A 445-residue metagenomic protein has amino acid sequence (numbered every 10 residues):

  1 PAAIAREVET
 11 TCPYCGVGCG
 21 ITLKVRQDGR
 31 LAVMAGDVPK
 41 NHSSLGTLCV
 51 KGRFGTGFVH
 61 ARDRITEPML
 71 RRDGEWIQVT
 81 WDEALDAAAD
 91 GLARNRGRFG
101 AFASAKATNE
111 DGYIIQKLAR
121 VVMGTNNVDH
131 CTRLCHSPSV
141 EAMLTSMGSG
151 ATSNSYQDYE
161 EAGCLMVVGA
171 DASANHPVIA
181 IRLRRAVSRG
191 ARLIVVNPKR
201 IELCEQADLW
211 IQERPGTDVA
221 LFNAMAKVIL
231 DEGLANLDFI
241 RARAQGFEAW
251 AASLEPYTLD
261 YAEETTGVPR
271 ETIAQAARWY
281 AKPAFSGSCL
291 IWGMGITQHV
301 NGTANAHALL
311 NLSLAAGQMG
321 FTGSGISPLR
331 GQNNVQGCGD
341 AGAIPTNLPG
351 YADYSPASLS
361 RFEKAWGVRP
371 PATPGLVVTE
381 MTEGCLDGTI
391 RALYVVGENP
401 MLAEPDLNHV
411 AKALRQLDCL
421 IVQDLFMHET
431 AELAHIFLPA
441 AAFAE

Functional and structural regions predicted by a protein language model:
P1-E232, P269, G367-P371, V396: N-terminal export/assembly segments and adjacent metallocofactor-ligating motifs of anaerobic energy-metabolism
G52, T56, G91, V121-T125 (+8 more regions): Change "in soluble alpha/beta enzymes" to "in soluble alpha/beta proteins
R71-Q78, E83, K227, E232-R270 (+1 more regions): N-terminal leader/propeptide and maturation segments of large enzyme subunits in energy/redox metabolism and hydrolases
A84-F99, S155-G163, S253, A274-L290 (+1 more regions): Glycine-rich phosphate/diphosphate-binding loops that line cofactor/substrate pockets in enzymes
R98, A235-I240, G287-C289, G320-S327: Flexible, glycine/charged-enriched surface loops at secondary-structure junctions
G100-T108, T265-V268, G293-V300, Q332 (+1 more regions): Conserved short loop/turn motifs at secondary-structure junctions
Y113-R184, R189-V196, L203, V219-N223 (+3 more regions): Extended redox/cofactor-interaction regions of prokaryotic respiratory oxidoreductases
A242-Q245, W279, G295, G325-Q336: A glycine-rich phosphate-binding loop feature that marks nucleotide/adenosyl-phosphate handling sites
